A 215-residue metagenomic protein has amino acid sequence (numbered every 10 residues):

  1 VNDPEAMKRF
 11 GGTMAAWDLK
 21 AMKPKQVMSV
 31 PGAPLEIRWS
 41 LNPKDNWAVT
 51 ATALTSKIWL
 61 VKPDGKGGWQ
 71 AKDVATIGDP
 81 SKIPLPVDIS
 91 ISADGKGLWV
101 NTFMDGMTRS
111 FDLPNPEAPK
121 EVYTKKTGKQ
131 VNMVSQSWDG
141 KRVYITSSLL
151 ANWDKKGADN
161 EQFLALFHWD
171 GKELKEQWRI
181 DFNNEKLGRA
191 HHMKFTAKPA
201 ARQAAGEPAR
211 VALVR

Functional and structural regions predicted by a protein language model:
V1-R215: Predominantly soluble domains enriched in secretory-pathway, periplasmic, or organellar proteins
